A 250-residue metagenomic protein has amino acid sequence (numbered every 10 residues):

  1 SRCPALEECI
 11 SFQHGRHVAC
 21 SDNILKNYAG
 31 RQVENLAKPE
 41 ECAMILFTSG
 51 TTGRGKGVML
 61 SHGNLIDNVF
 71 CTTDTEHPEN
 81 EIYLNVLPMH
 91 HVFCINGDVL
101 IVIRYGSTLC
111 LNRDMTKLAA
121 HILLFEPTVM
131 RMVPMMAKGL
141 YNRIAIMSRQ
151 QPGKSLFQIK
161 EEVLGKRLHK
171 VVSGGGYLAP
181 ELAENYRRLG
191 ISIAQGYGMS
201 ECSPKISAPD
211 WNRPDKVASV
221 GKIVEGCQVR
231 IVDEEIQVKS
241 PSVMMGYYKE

Functional and structural regions predicted by a protein language model:
S1, G57-M59, N85, S107-D114 (+1 more regions): Short beta-strand->loop structural element characteristic of the AMP-binding/adenylate-forming
R2-P39, I144-E162: ANL superfamily adenylate-forming
C3-C9, Y105-S107, K166-H169, G190-I191: A short helix->loop->beta-strand "cap" motif at the edges of active sites that frequently abuts
Y28-F47, R54, E76-I82: Conserved pre-ATP/AMP-binding loop-to-beta segment of ANL
A43-V69: Conserved AMP-binding A3 loop
I66-I82, M89-I159, R167: Conserved AMP-binding/adenylation subdomain of ANL enzymes
M130, L164-E250: Conserved AMP-binding/adenylate-forming
